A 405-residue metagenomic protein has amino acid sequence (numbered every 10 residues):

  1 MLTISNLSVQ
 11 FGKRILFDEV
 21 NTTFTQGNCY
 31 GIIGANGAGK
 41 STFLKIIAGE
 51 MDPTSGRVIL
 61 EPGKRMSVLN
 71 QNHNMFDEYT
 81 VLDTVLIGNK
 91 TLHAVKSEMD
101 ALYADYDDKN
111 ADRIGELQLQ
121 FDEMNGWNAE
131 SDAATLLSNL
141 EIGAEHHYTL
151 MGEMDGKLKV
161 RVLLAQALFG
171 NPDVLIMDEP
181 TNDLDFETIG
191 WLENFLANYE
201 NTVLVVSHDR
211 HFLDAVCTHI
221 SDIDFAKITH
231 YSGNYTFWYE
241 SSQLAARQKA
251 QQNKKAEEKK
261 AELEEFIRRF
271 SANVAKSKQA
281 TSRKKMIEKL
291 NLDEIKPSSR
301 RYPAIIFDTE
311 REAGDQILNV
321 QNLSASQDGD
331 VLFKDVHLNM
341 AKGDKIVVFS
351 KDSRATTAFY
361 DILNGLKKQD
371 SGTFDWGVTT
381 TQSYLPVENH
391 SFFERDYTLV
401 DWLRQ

Functional and structural regions predicted by a protein language model:
M1-Q251, E310-Q405: ABC ATP-binding cassette signature C-motif
T25-Q26, M177, V274-K278, S299-R301: Short low-complexity stretches enriched in small and charged residues
L119, R269-F270, P303-I306: Short hinge/gating elements
M124, N128, V274-S277, E294-P297 (+1 more regions): Short secondary-structure junctions and interdomain/linker hinges
S241-E294: Intracellular alpha-helical coupling/juxtamembrane segments of multi-pass membrane proteins
E294-N319: Amphipathic heptad-repeat alpha-helical coiled-coil/stalk segments that mediate oligomerization, filament/stalk
